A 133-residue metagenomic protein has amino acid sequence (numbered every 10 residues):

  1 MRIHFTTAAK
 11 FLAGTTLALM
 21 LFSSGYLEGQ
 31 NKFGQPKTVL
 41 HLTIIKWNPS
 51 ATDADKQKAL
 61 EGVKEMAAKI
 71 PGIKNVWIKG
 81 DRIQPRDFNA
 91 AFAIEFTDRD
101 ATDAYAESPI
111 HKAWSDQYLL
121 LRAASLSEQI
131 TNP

Functional and structural regions predicted by a protein language model:
R2-A13: Bacterial N-terminal signal peptides that target proteins for export
A8, I45, S115: Alpha-helical and His/Cys-centered functional microenvironments
F11, L21-N89, T97-A104, I130-P133: Short S/T/G/P-rich N-terminal loop/turn motif that feeds into the first structured element of a domain
F92-P133: Surface-exposed, polar helix/loop patches in the mature regions of secreted/periplasmic/lumenal proteins that form
